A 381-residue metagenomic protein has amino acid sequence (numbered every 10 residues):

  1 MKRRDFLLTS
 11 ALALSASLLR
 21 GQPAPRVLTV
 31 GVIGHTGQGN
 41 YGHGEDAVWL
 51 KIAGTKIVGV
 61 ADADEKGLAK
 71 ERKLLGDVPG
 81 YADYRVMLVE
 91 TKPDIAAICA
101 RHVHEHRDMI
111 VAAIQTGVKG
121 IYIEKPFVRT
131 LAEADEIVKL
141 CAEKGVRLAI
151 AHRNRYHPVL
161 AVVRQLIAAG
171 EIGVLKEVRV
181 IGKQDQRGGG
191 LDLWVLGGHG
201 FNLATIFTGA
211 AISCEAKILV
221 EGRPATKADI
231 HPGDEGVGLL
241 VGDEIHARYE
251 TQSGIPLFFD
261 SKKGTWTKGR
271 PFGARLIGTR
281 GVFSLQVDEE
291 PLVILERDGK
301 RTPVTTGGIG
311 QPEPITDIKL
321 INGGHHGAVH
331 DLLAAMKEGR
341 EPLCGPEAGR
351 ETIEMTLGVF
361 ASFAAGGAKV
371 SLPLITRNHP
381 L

Functional and structural regions predicted by a protein language model:
M1-L7: Twin-arginine (Tat) signal peptide motif
L7-A24, A96-A97, L295, D331-L381: C-terminal helix-rich "cap/oligomerization" subdomain common to oxidoreductases
L12-L75: N-terminal Rossmann-like dinucleotide-binding module
R26, T36-G42, R147-A149, N154-L239 (+1 more regions): Predominantly a Rossmann-like dinucleotide-binding segment in NAD(P)-dependent oxidoreductases
V78-D83: Conserved SAM-binding strand-loop segment of SAM-dependent methyltransferases
T91-E105: Rossmann-like NAD(P)-binding element
R107-Y156, G170: Beta-strand-loop-alpha-helix segment that lines the small-molecule cofactor/substrate pocket of alpha/beta enzymes
G198-E296, H326-P342, L357-V359, I375-L381: Contiguous beta-strand/loop segments that form the cofactor/metal-binding neighborhood of enzyme cores
